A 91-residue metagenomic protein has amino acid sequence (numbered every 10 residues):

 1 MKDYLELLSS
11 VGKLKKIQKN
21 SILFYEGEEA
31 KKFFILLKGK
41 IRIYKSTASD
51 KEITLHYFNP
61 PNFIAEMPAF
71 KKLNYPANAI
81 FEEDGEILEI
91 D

Functional and structural regions predicted by a protein language model:
M1-K38: Regulatory nucleotide-sensing modules
K13, I22, K40-K45, F63 (+1 more regions): Short beta-strand segments in beta-sandwich/barrel cores
L14-I17, S21, A48-I64: Short acidic-glycine-tyrosine-enriched beta hairpin
E28, S46-A48, A69: Surface loops and adjacent helix of pleckstrin homology
K38-K40, P76: Conserved beta-strand residues within beta-sheet cores
H56-D91: Cyclic-nucleotide recognition modules
